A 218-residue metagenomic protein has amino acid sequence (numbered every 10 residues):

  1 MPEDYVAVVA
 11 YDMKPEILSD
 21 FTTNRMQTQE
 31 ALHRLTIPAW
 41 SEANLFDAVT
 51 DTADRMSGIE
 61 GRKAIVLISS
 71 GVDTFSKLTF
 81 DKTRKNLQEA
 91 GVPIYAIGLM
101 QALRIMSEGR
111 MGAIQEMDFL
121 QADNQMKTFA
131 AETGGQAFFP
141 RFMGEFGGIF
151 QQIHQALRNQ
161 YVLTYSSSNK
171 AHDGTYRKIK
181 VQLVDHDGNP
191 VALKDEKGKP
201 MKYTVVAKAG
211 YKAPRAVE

Functional and structural regions predicted by a protein language model:
M1-E218: Scaffold/interface architecture of coatomer-like assemblies
